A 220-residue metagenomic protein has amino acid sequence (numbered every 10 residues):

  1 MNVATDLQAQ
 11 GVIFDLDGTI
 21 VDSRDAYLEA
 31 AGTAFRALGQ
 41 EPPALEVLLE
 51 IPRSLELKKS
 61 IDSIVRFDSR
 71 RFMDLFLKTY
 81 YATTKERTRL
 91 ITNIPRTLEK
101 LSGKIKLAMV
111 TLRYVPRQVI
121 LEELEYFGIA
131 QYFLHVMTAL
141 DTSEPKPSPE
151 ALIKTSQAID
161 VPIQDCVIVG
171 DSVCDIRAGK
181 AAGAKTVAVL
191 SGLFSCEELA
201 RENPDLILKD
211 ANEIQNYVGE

Functional and structural regions predicted by a protein language model:
M1-V12, E99, R117, L121-E220: Asp-based, Mg2+/Mn2+-dependent phosphohydrolase catalytic module
T5-G103, P116-R117: N-terminal helical cap/lid subdomain that shapes the substrate entry/recognition surface in HAD-like hydrolases
D17, Y27-A30, V65, F76-T79 (+5 more regions): A generic short-segment signal for beta-strand/edge and adjacent turn/coil regions
K104-I105, G183: Glycine-centered short loops/turns at secondary-structure junctions
